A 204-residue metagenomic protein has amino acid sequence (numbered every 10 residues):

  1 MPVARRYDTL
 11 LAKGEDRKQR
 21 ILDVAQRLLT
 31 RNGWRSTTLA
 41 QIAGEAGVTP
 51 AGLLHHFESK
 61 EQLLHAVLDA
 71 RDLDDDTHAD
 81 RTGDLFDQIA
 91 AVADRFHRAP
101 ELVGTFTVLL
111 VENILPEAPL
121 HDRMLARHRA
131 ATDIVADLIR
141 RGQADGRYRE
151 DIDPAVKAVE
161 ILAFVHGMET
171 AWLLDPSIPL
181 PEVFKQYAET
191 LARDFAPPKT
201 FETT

Functional and structural regions predicted by a protein language model:
M1-D16, K199-T204: N-terminal intrinsically disordered/low-complexity leader segments
P2, D16-R20, V24-Q62, A66: Helix-turn-helix
R17, K60, V67, R71 (+3 more regions): Hydrophobic/aromatic residues within well-ordered alpha-helical segments
V24, L28, L138, F164-M168: Amphipathic alpha-helical interface segments
E58-Q62, D80, H97, E101 (+3 more regions): Residues in soluble alpha-helical coiled-coils and helical-bundle/repeat scaffolds
A66, D76-T105, P154-I161, F184 (+1 more regions): Hydrophobic alpha-helical connector segments
R95-D137: Short secondary-structure transition hinges
G104, E117-R129, Q143-L191, P198-T204: Hydrophobic/aromatic-rich alpha-helical bundle segments in the mid-to-C-terminal region
